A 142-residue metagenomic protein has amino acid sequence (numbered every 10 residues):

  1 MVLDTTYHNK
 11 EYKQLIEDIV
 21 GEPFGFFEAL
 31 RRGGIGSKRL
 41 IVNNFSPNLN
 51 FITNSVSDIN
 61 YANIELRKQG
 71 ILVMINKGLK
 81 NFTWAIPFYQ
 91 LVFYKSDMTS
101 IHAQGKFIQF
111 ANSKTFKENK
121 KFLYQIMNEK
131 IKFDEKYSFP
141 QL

Functional and structural regions predicted by a protein language model:
M1-F45, Q90-L142: Acidic, Ser/Thr- and proline-rich intrinsically disordered linker/docking segments of eukaryotic scaffolds
G33-L66: Short, contiguous, helix-prone interaction/anchoring segments in small proteins
S55-Y94: Phosphoinositide-binding peripheral membrane targeting modules
